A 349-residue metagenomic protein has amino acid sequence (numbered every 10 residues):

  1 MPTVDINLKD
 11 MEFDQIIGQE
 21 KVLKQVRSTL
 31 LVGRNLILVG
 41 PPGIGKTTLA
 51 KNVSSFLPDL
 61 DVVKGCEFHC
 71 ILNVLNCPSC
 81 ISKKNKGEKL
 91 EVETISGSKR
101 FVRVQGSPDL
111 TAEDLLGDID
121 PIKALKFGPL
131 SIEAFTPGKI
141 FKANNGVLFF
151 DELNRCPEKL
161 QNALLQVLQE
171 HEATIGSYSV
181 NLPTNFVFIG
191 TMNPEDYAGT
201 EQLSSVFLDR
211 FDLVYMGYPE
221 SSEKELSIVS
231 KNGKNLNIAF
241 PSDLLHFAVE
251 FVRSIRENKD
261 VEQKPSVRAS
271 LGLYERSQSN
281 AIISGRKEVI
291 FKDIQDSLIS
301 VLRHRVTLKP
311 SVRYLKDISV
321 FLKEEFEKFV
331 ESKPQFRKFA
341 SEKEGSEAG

Functional and structural regions predicted by a protein language model:
P2-L23: Dynamic helix-loop-helix/coil hinge segments at AAA+ ATPase domain boundaries and subdomain interfaces
Q25-T29, K89-S96, L125-V147: Conserved alpha-helical scaffold flanking the Walker A/P-loop in AAA+ ATPase domains
L31-G106: Walker A/P-loop
I37-P42, L60-E67, K126-I140, L153 (+3 more regions): Conserved Walker
P42, Q105-I119, P137-L168, G199-F207 (+1 more regions): Conserved AAA+/SF3 P-loop NTPase catalytic/coupling segment centered on the Walker-B
T48, I282-G349: C-terminal engagement/docking regions of AAA+ P-loop ATPases
T111-G117, N185, T200-L236, H246-E250: Conserved AAA+ ATPase core "coupling" helix
E220-V312: Basic, amphipathic alpha-helical bundle interface domains used for macromolecular binding and assembly
